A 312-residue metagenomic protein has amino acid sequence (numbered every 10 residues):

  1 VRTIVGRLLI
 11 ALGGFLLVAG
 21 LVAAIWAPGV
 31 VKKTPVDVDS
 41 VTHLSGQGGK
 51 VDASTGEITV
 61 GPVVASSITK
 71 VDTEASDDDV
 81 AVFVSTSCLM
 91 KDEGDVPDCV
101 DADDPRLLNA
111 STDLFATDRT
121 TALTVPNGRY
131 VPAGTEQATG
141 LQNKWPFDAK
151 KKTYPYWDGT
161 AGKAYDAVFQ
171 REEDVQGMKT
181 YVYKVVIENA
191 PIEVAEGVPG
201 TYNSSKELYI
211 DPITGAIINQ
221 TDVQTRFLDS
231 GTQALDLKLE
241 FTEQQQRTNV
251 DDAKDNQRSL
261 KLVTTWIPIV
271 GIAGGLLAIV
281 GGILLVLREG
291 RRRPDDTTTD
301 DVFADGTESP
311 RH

Functional and structural regions predicted by a protein language model:
R2-D148, Q257-K261, L284-R292: Extracellular or lumenal secretory-pathway regions
R2-L8, R258-H312: Juxtamembrane interface at the cytosolic side of transmembrane helices
W26-V31, A190, E196, L228-Q233: A generic "cationic amphipathic patch" detector
T59, V168, K184, T221 (+1 more regions): Ser/Thr- (and often Asn-) enriched beta-sheet segments in non-cytosolic proteins
K70-S76, D222-D236, T265-G275: A broadly tuned preference for mixed-charge, low-complexity surface segments
T112-L114, T121-V125, G134-T139, A149-K152 (+3 more regions): Charged, low-complexity helical/coil segments in non-catalytic cytosolic or luminal regions
Y130-N219, R226-F227: Membrane-proximal low-complexity regions enriched in glycine and acidic/polar residues
I210-N256: Extended, hydrophilic extramembrane loops/domains of integral membrane proteins
